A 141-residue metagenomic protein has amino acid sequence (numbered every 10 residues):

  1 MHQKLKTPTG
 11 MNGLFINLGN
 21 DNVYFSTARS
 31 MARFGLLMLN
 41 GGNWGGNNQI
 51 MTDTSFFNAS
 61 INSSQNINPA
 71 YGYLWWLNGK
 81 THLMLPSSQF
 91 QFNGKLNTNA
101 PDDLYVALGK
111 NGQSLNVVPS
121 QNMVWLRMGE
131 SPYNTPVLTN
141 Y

Functional and structural regions predicted by a protein language model:
K6-P119: Penicillin-binding protein/beta-lactamase superfamily catalytic region
L104-Y141: Structured C-terminal helix/loop/strand segments within mature extracytoplasmic catalytic/sensor domains
